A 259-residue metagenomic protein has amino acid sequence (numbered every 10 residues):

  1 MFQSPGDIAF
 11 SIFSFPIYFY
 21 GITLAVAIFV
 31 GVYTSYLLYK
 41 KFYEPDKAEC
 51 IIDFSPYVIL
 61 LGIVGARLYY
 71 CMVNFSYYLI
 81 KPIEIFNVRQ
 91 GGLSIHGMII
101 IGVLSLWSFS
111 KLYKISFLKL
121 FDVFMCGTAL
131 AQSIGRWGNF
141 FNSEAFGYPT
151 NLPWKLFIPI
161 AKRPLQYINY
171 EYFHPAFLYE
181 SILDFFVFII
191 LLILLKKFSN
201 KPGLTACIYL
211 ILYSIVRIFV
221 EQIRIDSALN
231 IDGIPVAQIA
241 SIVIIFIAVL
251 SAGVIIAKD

Functional and structural regions predicted by a protein language model:
M1-D259: A feature for loop-to-transmembrane-helix boundaries and adjacent hydrophobic helices in multi-pass integral membrane
